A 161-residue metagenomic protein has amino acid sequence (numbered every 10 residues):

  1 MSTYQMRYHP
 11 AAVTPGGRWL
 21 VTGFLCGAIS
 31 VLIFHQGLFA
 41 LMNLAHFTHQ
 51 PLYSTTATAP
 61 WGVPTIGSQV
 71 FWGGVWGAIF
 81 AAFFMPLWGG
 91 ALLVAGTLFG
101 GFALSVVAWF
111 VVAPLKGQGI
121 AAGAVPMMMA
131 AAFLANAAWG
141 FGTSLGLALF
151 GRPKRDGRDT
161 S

Functional and structural regions predicted by a protein language model:
S2-S161: Juxtamembrane/disordered regions of integral membrane proteins
